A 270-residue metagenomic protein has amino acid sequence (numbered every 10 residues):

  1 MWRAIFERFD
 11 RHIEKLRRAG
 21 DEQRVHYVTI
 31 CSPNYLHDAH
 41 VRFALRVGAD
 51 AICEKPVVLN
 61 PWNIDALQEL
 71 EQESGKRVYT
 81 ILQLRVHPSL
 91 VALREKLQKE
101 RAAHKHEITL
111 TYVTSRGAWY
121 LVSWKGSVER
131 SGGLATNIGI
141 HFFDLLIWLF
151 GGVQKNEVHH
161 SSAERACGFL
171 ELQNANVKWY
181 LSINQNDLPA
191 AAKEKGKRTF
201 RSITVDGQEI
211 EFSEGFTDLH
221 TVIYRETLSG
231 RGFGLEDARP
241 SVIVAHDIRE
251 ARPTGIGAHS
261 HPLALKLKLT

Functional and structural regions predicted by a protein language model:
M1-V47, T254-G257, L263-T270: N-terminal glycine-/serine-/threonine-rich beta1-alpha1-beta2 phosphate-ribose binding loop of Rossmann-like
Y27-T29, R225-T270: C-terminal helix-rich "cap/oligomerization" subdomain common to oxidoreductases
V28, A51, I108: Receiver (REC) domain switch-region micro-motif
Y35, V58-A118: A contiguous active-site-proximal alpha/beta segment in oxidoreductase catalytic domains
V47-N60: ADP-ribose/adenylate-binding Rossmann-like module
A118-L188, E236-I243, L265: Rossmann-like dinucleotide-binding domain that binds NAD(P)(H)
R165-H220: C-terminal substrate-binding/catalytic lobe of Rossmann-fold NAD(P)-dependent oxidoreductases
